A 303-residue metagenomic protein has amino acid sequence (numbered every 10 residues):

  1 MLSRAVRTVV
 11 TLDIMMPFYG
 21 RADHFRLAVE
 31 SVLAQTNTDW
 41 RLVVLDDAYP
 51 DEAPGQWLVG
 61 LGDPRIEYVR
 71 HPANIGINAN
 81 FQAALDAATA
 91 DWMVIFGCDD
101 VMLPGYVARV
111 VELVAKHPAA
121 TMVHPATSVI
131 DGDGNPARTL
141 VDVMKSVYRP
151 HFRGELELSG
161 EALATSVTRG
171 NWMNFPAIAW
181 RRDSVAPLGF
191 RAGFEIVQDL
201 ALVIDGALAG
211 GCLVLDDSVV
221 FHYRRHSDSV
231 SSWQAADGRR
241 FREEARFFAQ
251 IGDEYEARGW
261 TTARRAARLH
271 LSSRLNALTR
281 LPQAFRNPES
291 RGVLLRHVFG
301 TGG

Functional and structural regions predicted by a protein language model:
T11-D13, R41, A201: Cell-envelope/extracellular polymer assembly enzymes that use nucleotide-activated donors
L12-H24, A28, Q35, L45-D47: A conserved hydrophobic helix/loop-capping motif in glycosyltransferases and polysaccharide synthases
V29, L33-V69: Acidic donor-binding segment of Leloir-type glycosyltransferases
P54, H71-A88, V101: Glycine-rich, basic loop-to-helix element that forms the pyrophosphate-binding segment of sugar-nucleotide handling
A79-Q82, A108-S184: Flexible acidic/His/Gly-enriched loops in nucleotide-sugar-dependent glycosyltransferase catalytic domains
M93: Short aromatic/hydrophobic "clamp" motif used to bind/position activated sugar donors
R149-R239, E244: Conserved nucleotide-sugar donor-binding catalytic segment
V219-S227, S232-W260, P288-G300: Catalytic core of nucleotide-sugar-dependent glycosyltransferases
